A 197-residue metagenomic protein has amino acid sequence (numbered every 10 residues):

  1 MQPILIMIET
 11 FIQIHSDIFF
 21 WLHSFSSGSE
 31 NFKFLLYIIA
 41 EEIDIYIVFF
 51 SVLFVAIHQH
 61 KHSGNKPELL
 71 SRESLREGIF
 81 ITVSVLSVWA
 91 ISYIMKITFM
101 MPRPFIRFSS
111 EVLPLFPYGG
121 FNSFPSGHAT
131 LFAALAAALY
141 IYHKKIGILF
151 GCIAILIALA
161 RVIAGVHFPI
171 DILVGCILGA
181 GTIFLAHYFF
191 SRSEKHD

Functional and structural regions predicted by a protein language model:
M1-V48, S92-G120, D197: N-terminal transmembrane-helix/juxtamembrane module of multi-pass inner/ER membrane proteins
M7-E9, L70-S74, G78, S191-D197: Multi-pass membrane proteins that catalyze or facilitate reactions on polyprenyl-/lipid-phosphate substrates and their
Q13, W89-I94, A180-L185: Transmembrane alpha-helix boundary/anchor motif
S29-N31, E73-E77, Y142-L149: Membrane-helix interface segments
I39-Q59, H128: Hydrophobic alpha-helical transmembrane segments
H60-S63, I97-F105, V166, I170 (+1 more regions): Transmembrane helix-loop junctions in multipass membrane proteins, especially transporters and channels
N65, S71-Y140: Membrane-interface loops
V112-D197: Membrane-embedded catalytic cores of phosphoryl/pyrophosphoryl-handling enzymes
